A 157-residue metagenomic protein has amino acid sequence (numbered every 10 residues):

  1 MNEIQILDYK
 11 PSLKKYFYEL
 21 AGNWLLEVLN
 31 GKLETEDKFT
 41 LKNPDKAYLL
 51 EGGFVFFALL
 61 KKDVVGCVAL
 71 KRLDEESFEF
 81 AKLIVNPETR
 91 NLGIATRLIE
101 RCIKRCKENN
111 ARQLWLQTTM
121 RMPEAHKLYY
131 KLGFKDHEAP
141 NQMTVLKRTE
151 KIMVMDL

Functional and structural regions predicted by a protein language model:
E3, Y9, R112-W115, T119-L157: C-terminal "cap" of GNAT-fold acetyltransferases
I4, D8-A81, N86-E88, I99-R101 (+3 more regions): Acetyl-CoA-dependent GNAT
D63, F78, N86-E100, N109 (+3 more regions): Conserved glycine-rich acetyl-CoA-binding loop
K71, K82, R90, K107 (+2 more regions): Basic side chains
